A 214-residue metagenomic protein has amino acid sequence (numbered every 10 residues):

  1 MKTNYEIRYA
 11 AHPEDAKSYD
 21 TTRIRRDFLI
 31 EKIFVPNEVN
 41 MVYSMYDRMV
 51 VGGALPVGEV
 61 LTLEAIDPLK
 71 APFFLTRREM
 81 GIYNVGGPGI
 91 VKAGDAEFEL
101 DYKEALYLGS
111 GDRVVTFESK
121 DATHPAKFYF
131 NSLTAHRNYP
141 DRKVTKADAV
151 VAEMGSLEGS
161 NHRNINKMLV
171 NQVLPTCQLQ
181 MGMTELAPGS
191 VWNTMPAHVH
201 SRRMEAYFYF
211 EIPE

Functional and structural regions predicted by a protein language model:
M1-A71, E79-M80: Hydrophobic, proline/glycine-rich low-complexity stretches
P36-L69, N161-A206: A short glycine-rich, His/Asp/Glu-containing loop-to-beta-strand
G52, N84, N131: Short beta-strand segments
L69-F74, A96-F98: Long alpha-helical, hydrophobic tracts
F74-I90, T184-P188, V199-E214: Short, conserved beta-strand element in jelly-roll/cupin
A93-S110: Short acidic-glycine-tyrosine-enriched beta hairpin
D112-V115: Short, charged beta-turn/beta-strand-edge "cap" motif at the junction between a beta-strand and an adjacent loop
E118-T176: Surface-exposed beta-loop interaction hotspot
